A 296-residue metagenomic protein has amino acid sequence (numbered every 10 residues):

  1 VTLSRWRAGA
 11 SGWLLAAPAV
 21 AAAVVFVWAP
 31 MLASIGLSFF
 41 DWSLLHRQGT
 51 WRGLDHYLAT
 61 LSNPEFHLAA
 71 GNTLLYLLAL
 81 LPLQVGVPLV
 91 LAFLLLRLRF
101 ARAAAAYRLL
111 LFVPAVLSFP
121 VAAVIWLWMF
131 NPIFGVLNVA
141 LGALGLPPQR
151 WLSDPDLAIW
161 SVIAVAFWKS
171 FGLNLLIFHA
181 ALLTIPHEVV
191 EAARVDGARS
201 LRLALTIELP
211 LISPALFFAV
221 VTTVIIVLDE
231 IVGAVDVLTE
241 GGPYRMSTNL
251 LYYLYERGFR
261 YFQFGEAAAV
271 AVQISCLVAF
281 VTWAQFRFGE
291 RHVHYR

Functional and structural regions predicted by a protein language model:
V1-R7: Short, Lys/Arg-rich, polar N-terminal cytosolic tail immediately upstream of the first transmembrane signal-anchor
A8-R296: A structural signal for multi-pass alpha-helical bundles of membrane permease subunits that mediate small-molecule
